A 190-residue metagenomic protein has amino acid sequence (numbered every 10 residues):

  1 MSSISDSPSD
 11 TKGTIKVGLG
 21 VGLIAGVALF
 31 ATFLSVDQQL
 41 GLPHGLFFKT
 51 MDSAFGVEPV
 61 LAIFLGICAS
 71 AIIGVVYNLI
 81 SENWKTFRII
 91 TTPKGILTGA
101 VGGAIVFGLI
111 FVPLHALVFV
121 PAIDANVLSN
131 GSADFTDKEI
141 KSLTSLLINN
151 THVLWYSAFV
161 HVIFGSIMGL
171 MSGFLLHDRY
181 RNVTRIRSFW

Functional and structural regions predicted by a protein language model:
S2-W190: Juxtamembrane/disordered regions of integral membrane proteins
